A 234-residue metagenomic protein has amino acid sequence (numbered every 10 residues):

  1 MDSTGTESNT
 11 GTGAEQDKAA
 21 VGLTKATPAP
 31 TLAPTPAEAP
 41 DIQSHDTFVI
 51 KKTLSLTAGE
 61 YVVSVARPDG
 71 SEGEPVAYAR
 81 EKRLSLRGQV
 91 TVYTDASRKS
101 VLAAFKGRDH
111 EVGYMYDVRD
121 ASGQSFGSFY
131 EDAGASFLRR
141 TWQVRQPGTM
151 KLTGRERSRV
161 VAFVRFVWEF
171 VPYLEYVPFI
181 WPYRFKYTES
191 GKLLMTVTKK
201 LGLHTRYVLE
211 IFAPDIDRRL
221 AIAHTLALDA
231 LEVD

Functional and structural regions predicted by a protein language model:
D2-L102, R108-G113, A121-S125, D132-D234: Low-complexity or membrane-interfacial segments used for flexible interactions
